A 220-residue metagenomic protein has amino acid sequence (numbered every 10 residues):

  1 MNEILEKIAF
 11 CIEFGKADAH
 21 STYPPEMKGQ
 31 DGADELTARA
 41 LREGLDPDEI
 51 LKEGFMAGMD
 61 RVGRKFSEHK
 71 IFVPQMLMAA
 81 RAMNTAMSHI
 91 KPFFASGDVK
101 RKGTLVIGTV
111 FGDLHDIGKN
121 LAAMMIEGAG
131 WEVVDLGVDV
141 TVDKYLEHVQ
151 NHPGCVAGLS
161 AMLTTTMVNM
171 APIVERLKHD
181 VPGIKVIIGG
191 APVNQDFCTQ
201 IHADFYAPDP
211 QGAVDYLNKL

Functional and structural regions predicted by a protein language model:
M1-G97: Long amphipathic alpha-helical segments
F94-V110: Glycine/charge-rich, flexible interdomain linkers and switch-proximal surface loops that mediate coupling
G118-N120: Cytosolic, long alpha-helical scaffolding segments
M125-A129, V134-A203, Y216: Cofactor-cradling patches in redox/metallo enzymes
D204-D209: Short acidic-hydrophobic, aromatic-tinged amphipathic segments that line or gate anion-handling sites
P210-Q211, D215-N218: Conserved phosphate-handling catalytic cores of large alpha/beta enzymes
